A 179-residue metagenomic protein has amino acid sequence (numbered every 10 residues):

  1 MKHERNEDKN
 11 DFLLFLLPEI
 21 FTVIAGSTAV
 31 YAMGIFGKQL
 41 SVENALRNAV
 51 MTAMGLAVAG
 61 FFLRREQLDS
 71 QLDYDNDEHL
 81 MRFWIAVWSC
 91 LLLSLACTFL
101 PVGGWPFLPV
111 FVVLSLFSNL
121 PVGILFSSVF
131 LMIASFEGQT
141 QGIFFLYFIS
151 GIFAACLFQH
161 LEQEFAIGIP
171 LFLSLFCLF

Functional and structural regions predicted by a protein language model:
M1-F83: N-terminal juxtamembrane segment and adjoining first transmembrane helix
V30-G34, G55-L100, P109-F179: Short helix-perturbing small/polar motifs within transmembrane alpha-helices
V102-G104: Short helix-capping and inter-helix turn/linker motifs at the boundaries of alpha-helical repeat units
